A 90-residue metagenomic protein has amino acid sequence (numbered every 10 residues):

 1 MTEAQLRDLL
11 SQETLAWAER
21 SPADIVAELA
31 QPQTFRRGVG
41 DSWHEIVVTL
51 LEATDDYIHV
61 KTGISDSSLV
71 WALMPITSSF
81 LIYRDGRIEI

Functional and structural regions predicted by a protein language model:
M1-I90: Flexible, low-complexity segments enriched in proline/glycine/serine and punctuated by aromatic residues
